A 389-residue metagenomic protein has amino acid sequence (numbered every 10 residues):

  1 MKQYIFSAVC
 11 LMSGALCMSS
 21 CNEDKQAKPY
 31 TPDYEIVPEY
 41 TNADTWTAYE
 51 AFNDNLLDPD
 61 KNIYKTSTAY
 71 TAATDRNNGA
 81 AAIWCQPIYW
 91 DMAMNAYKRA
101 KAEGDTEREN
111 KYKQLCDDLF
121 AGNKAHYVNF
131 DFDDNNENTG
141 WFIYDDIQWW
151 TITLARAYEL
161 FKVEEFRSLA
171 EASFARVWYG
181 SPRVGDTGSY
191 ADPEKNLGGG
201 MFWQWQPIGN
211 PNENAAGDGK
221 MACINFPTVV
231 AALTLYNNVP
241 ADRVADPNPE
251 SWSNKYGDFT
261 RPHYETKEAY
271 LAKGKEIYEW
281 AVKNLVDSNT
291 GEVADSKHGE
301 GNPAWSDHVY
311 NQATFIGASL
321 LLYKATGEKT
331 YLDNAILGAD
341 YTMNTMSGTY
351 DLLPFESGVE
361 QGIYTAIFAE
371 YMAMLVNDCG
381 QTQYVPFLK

Functional and structural regions predicted by a protein language model:
M1-A8: Bacterial N-terminal signal peptides that target proteins for export
C17-S20: C-terminal motif of bacterial Sec signal peptides marking the signal peptidase cleavage site
N22-N138, E164-A215, F387-K389: Low-complexity, Ser/Thr/Pro/Gly-enriched N-terminal "stalk/linker" regions
A51, N95, D118, G122 (+9 more regions): Alpha-helical scaffold segments in carbohydrate-active enzymes
D60-M94, F130-W150, R156, Q204-N225 (+2 more regions): Solvent-exposed loop and edge beta-strand segments that line ligand/cofactor-binding and catalytic clefts
P87-E109, W149-E164, P227-E265, T314-G327 (+1 more regions): Well-ordered alpha-helical scaffold segments within catalytic/enzyme domains
R167-E276, W280: Aromatic- and glycine-enriched pocket-lining scaffold segments that form the walls of small-molecule binding clefts
N284-E292, N302-A304, L322-K389: Non-catalytic carbohydrate-binding regions of carbohydrate-active enzymes
